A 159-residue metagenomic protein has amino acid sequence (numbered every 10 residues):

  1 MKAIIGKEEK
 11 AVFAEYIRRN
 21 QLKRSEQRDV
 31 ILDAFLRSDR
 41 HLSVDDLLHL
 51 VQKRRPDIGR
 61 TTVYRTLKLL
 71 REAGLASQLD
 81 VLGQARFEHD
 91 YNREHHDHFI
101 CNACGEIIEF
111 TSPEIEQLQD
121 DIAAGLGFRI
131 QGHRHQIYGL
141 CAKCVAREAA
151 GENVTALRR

Functional and structural regions predicted by a protein language model:
E8-Q21: Short, Lys/Arg-enriched N-terminal segment that forms or immediately precedes the first helix of a structured domain
D29-A34: Pre-recognition alpha-helix immediately N-terminal to the DNA-recognition helix within helix-turn-helix or winged-helix
L36-R37, Q52: Short, locally clustered residues in the helix-turn-helix/winged-helix DNA-binding domain
R37-S43: Short capping segments at the starts of secondary-structure elements
D46-Q52, V63: A short acidic, leucine-rich amphipathic alpha-helix
V63-A73: Basic amphipathic alpha-helical segments that dock to polyanions
E72-R159: Non-DNA-binding regulatory cores of transcription-related proteins, predominantly C-terminal effector-binding
